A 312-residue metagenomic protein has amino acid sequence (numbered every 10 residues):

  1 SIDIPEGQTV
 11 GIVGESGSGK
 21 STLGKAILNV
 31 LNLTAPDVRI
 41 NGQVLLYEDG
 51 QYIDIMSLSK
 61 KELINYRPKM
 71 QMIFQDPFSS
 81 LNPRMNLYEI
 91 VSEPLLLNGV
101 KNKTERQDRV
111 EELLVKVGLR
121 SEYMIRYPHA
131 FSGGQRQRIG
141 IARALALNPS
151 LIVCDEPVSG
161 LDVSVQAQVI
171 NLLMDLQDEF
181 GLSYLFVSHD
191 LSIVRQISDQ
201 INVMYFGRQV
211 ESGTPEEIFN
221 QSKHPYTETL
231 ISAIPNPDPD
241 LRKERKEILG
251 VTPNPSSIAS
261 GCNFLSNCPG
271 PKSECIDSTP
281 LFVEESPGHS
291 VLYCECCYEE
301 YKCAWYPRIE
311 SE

Functional and structural regions predicted by a protein language model:
Q43-N65, N102: ABC ATPase NBD Q-loop/coupling interface
Y47-Q51, T104-E122, I231: Conserved ABC ATPase "signature" region
Y52, T214-E312: Short catalytic/signature loops enriched in Gly
D76, M85-L96: Q-loop/switch helix immediately C-terminal to the Walker
Y127-F131, Q135: Conserved ABC ATPase signature
A146-S150: A short, proline-enriched helix->beta-strand linker immediately N-terminal to the Walker B motif in ABC-type P-loop
P157, L161, V165-K243: P-loop NTP-binding/switch modules centered on Walker-like glycine-rich loops
